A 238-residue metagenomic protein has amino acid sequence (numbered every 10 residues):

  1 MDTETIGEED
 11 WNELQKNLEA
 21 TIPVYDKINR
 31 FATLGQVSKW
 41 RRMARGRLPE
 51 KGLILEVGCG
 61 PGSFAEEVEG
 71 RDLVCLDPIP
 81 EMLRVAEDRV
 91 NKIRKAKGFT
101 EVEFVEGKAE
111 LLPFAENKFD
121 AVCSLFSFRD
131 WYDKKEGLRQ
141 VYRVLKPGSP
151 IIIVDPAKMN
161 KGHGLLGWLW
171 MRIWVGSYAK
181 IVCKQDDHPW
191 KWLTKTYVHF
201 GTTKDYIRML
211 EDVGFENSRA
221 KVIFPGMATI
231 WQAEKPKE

Functional and structural regions predicted by a protein language model:
M1-V24, V182: N-terminal, positively charged/glycine-rich alpha-helical extensions of SAM-dependent methyltransferases
E9-E13, V154-M209, R219: C-terminal alpha-helical "lid/dimerization" subdomain adjacent to the S-adenosyl-L-methionine
T33-K51: Conserved alpha-helix/loop element of class I SAM-dependent methyltransferases that forms part of the SAM/SAH-binding
L55-L111: Class I SAM-dependent methyltransferase SAM/SAH-binding core
E110-V122: A short acidic, Gly/Pro-enriched loop at the edge of an enzyme's catalytic core that lines a small-molecule cofactor
A121-D133: A short SAM/SAH-binding and catalytic strip from SAM-dependent methyltransferases
K135-P150: A short glycine-rich, Lys/Arg-flanked "PGG" loop and its adjoining helix->strand segment in the class I
V213-E238: Core SAM-dependent methyltransferase catalytic element
